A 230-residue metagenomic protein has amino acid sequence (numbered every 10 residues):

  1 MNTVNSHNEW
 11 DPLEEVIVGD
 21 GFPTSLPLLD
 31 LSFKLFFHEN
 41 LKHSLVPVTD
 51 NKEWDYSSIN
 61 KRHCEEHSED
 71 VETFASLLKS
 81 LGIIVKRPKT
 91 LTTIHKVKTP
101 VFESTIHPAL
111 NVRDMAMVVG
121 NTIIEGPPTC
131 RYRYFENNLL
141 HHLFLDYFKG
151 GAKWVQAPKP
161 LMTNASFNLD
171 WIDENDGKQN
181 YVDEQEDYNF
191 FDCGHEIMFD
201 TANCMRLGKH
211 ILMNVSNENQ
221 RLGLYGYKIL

Functional and structural regions predicted by a protein language model:
M1-L230: The feature marks the mature, well-folded catalytic cores of soluble enzymes
